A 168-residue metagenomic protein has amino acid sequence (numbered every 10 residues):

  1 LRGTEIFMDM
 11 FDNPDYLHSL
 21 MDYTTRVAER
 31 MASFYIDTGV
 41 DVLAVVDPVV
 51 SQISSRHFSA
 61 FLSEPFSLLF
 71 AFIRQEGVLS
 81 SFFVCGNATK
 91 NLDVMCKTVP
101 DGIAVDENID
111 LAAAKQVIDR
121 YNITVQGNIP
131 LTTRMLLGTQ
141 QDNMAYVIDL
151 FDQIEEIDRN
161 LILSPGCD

Functional and structural regions predicted by a protein language model:
L1-D168: Active-site loop segments of alpha/beta catalytic cores
